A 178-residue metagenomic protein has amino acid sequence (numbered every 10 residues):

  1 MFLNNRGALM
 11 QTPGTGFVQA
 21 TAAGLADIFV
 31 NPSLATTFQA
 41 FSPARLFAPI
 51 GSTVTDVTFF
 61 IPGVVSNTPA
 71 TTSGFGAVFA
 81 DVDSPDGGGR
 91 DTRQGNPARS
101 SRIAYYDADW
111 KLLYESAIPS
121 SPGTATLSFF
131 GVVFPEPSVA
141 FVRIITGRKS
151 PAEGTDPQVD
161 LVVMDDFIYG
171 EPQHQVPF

Functional and structural regions predicted by a protein language model:
M1-H174: Surface-exposed, well-ordered secondary-structure segments
V176-F178: A short, hydrophobic C-terminal helix/tail in secreted or cell-surface proteins
